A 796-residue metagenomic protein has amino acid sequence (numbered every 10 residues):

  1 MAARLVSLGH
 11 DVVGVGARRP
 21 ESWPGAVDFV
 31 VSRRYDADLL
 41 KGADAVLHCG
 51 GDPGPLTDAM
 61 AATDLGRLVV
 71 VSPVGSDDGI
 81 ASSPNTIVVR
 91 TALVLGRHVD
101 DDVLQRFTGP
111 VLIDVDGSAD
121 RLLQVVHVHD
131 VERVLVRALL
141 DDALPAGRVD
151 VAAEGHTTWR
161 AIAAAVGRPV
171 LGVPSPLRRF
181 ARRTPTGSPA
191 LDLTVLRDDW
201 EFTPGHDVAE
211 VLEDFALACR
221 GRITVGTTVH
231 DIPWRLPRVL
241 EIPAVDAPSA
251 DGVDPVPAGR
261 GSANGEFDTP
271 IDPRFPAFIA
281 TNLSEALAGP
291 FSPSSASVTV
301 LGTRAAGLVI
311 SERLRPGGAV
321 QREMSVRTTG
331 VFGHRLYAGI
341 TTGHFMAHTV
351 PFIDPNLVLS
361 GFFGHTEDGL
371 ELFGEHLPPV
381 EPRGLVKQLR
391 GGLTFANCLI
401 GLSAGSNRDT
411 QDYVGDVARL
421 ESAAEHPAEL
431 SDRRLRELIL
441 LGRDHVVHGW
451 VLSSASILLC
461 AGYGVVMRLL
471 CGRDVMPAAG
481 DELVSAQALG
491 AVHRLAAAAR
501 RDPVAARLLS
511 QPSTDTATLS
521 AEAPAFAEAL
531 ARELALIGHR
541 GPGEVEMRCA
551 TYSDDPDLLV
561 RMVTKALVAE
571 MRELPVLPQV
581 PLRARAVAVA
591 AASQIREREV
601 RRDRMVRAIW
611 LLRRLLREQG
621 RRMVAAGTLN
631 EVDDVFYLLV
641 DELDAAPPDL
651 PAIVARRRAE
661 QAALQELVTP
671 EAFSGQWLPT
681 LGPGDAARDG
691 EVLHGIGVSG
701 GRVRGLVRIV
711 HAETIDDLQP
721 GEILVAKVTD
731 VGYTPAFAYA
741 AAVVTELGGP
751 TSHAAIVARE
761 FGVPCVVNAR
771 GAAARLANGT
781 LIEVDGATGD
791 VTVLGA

Functional and structural regions predicted by a protein language model:
M1, L5-V13, H206-P248: Amphipathic terminal alpha-helices
A45, G54-S82, T86-I87: Conserved Rossmann-fold NAD(P)-dependent oxidoreductase catalytic core, especially the SDR/UDP-sugar
P84-L123: NAD(P)-dependent short-chain dehydrogenase/reductase
V134-R183, A216, I223-A244: Mid/C-terminal beta-alpha module of Rossmann-like enzyme folds, strongest in SDR-family dehydrogenases/epimerases
R235-V589, S593: N-terminal, non-catalytic alpha-helical interaction modules of very large eukaryotic scaffold proteins
S249-D268, C398, V417-R419, E425 (+4 more regions): Protease-associated
A590-P670: Extended, domain-scale alpha-helical bundle/helix-rich regions
V707-E722, K727-A796: Acidic, glycine-rich flexible loop/linker segments
